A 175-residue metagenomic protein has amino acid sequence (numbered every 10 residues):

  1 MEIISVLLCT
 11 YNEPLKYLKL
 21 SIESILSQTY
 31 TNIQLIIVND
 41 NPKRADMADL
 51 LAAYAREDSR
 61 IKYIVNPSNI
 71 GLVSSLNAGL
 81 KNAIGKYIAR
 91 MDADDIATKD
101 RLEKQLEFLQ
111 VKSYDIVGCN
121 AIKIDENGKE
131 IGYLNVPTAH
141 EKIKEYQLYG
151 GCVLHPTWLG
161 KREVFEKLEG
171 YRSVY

Functional and structural regions predicted by a protein language model:
M1-L26: N-proximal low-complexity "stem/linker" segments adjacent to membrane-targeting elements
V6, K81, T138-Y175: Conserved nucleotide-sugar donor-binding catalytic segment
Y17, D46-M47, L76, A97-L102 (+2 more regions): Acidic donor-diphosphate engagement hotspot in glycosyltransferases and nucleotidyltransferases that stabilizes
I22-V65: Acidic donor-binding segment of Leloir-type glycosyltransferases
N66-A83, K104: Glycine-rich, basic loop-to-helix element that forms the pyrophosphate-binding segment of sugar-nucleotide handling
I88: Short aromatic/hydrophobic "clamp" motif used to bind/position activated sugar donors
D92-I96, N120: The conserved acidic donor/metal-binding loop of glycosyltransferases
D100-G132: Conserved donor NDP-sugar-binding/catalytic core segment of glycosyltransferases
